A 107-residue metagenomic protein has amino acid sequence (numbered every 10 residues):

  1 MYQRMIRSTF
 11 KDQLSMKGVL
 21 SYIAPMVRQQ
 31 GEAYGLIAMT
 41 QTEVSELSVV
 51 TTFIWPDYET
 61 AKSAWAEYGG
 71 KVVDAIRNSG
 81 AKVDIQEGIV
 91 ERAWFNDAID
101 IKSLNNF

Functional and structural regions predicted by a protein language model:
M1-V50, I54-G70, R77-F107: Short S/T/G/P-rich N-terminal loop/turn motif that feeds into the first structured element of a domain
